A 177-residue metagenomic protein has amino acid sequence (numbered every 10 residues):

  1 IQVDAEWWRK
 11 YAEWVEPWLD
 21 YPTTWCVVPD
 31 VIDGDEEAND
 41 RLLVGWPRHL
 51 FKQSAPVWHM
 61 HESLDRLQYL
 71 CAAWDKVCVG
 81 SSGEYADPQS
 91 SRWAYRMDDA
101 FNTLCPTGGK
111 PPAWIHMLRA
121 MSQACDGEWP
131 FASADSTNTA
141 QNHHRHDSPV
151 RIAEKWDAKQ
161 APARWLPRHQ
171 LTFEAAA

Functional and structural regions predicted by a protein language model:
I1-L43, R164-A176: Non-catalytic, usually N-terminal nucleic-acid engagement modules in DNA/RNA processing proteins
W7-W8, W14, W18, W25 (+8 more regions): A residue-identity detector for tryptophan
R9-T24, D65-G80, G127-N142: Structural recognition of alpha->loop->beta junctions
A12, R96-I115, S122-A177: Alpha/beta catalytic cores of nucleotide-metabolism and tRNA/nucleoside-modifying enzymes
I32, G83, A140: Flexible, active-site-proximal loop/turn residues at the rims of small-molecule/cofactor binding pockets and catalytic
A38-K52, V57-E128, H144: Short loop-to-alpha-helix "cap/lid" segments that border enzyme active sites across diverse enzyme classes
